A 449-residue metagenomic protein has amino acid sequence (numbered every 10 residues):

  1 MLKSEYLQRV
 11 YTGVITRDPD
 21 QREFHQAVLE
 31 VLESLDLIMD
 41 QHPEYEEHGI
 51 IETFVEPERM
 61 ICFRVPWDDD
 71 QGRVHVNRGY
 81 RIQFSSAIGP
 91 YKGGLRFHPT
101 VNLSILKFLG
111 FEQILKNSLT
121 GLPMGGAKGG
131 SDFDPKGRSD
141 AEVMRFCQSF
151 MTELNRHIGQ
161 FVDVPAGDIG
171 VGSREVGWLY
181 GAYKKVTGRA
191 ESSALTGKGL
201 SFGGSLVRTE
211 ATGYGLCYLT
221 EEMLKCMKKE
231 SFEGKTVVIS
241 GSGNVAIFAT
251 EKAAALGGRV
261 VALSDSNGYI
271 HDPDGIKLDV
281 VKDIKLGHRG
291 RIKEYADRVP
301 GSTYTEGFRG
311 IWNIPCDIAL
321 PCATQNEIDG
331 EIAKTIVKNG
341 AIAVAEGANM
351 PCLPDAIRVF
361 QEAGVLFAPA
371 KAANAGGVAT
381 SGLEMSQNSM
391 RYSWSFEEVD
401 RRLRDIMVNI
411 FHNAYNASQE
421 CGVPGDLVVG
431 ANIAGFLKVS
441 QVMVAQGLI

Functional and structural regions predicted by a protein language model:
M1-L206, K438-G447: N-terminal ligand-binding/catalytic initiation module
L2-A27, M223-L224, V337-I449: Adenosine-phosphate binding glycine-rich loop
L2-E5, P19-Q26, E30, Y45 (+23 more regions): Conserved active-site and cofactor/substrate-binding residues in soluble primary-metabolism enzymes
V14-D18, L32-P43, G110-S118, C147-V162 (+12 more regions): Structural signal for hydrophobic packing residues in well-ordered secondary-structure cores of soluble enzyme domains
Q83-F84, K128-S131, G170-V171, D265-I270 (+2 more regions): Glycine-rich beta-alpha junction loops
V162-A166, A190-L195, I239, A262-D265 (+5 more regions): General beta-strand structural signal in soluble alpha/beta enzymes
G199, G204-N313: Glycine-rich phosphate/diphosphate-binding loop of Rossmann-like nucleotide-binding domains
G268-F367, A372: Rossmann-like adenosine-cofactor binding region
